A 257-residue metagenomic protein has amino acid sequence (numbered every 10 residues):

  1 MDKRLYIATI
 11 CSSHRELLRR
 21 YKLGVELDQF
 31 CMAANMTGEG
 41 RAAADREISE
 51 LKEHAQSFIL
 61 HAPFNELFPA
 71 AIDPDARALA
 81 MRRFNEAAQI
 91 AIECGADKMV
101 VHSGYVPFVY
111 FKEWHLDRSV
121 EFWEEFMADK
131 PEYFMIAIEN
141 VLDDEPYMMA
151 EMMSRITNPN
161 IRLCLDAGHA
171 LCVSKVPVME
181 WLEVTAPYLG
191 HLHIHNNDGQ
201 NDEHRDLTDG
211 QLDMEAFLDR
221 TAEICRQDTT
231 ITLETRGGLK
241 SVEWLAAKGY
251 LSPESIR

Functional and structural regions predicted by a protein language model:
M1-E86, S255-R257: N-terminal pre-domain/capping segments
D2, E16-L18, E86, P146 (+2 more regions): Histidine-acidic metal/acid-base catalytic patches
K3-T9, L23-L27, F58-A62, M99-V101 (+4 more regions): Hydrophobic faces of well-ordered beta-strands that scaffold small-molecule active sites in alpha/beta enzyme cores
A8-S12, D28-M32, P63-N65, G104-V106 (+4 more regions): Active-site beta-loop-alpha junctions enriched in small/polar residues
A34-N35, E66-I72, V106-F111, C172-V173 (+1 more regions): A short acidic, helix-capping loop that chelates divalent metal ions and anchors anionic groups
G40-D45, A76-N85, E113-W123, K175-V184 (+1 more regions): Charged helix-capping and loop-helix junction motifs
A70-R162, S255-I256: Active-site acidic/histidine proton-transfer and metal-coordination neighborhood in alpha/beta enzyme cores
